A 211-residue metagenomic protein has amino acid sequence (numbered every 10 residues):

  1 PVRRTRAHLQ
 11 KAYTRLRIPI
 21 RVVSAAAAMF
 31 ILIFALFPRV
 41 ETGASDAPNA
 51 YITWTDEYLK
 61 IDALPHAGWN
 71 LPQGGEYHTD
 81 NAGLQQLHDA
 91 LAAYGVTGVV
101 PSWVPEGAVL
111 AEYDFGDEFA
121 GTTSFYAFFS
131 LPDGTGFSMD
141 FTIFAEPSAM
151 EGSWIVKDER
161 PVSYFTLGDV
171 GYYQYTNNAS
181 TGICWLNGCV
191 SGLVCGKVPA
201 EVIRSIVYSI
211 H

Functional and structural regions predicted by a protein language model:
P1, T142-F144, G188, K197: Short, loop-centered acidic/histidine patches that primarily coordinate divalent metals
P1-H8, I20-N49: Single-pass transmembrane signal-anchor helices and their membrane-water interface zones
P1-V2, L9, V40, E76-G83 (+1 more regions): Intrinsic-disorder-associated interaction segments
L9-L16: Cytosolic-side transmembrane helix boundary signature
P48-H66: Short extracytoplasmic/periplasmic juxtamembrane "stem" segments immediately C-terminal to an N-terminal membrane anchor
N70-G182: Short, solvent-exposed recognition patches
R160-H211: A short, solvent-exposed beta-edge/loop patch
